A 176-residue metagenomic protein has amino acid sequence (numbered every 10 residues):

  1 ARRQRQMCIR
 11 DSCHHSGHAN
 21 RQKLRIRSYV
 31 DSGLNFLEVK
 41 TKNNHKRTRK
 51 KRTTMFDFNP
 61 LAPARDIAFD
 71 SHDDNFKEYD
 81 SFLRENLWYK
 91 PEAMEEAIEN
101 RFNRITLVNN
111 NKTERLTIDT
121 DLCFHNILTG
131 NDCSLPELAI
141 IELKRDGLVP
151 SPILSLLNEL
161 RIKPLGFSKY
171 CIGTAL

Functional and structural regions predicted by a protein language model:
A1-I9: Single conserved hydrophobic/aromatic residue that forms the stacking wall/gate of nucleotide- or nucleobase-binding
H15: Beta-strand elements of modular eukaryotic interaction domains
H18-N110: Charged surface patches that recognize polyanionic ligands
N35, K46-T48, L116, I127 (+1 more regions): Intrinsically disordered, low-complexity acidic/polar segments
E95-G147: Extended serine/threonine-enriched, polar tracts that run as long, contiguous segments within proteins
F124-L176: C-terminal structured interaction module
